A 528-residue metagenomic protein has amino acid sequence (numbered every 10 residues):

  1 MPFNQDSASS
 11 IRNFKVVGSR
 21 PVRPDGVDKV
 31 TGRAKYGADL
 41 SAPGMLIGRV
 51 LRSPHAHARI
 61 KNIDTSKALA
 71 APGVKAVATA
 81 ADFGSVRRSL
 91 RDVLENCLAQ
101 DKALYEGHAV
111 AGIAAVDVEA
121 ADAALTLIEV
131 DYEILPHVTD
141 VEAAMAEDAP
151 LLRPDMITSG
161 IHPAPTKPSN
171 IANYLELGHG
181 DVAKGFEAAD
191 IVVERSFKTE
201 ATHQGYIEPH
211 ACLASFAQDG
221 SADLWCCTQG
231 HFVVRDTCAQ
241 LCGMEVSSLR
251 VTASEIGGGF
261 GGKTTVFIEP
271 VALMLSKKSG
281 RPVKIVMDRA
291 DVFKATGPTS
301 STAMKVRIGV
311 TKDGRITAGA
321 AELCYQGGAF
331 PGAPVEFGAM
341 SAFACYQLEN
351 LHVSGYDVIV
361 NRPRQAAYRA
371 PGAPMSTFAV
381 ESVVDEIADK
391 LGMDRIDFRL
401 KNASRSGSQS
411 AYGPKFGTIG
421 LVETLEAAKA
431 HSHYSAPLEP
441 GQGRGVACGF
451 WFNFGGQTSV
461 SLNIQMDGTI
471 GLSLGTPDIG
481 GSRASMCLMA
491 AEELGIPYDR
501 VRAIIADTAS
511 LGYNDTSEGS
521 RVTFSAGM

Functional and structural regions predicted by a protein language model:
M1-M528: Structural alpha/beta core scaffold segments of enzyme domains
